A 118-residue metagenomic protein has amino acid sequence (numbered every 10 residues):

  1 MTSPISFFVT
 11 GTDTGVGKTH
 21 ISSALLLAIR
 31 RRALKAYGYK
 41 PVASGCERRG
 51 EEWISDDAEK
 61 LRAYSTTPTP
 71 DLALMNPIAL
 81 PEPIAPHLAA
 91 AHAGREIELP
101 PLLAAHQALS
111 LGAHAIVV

Functional and structural regions predicted by a protein language model:
P4-S6, H20-E96, P100, A105-A108: N-terminal phosphate/diphosphate-binding loop that engages ATP/GTP or pyrophosphate donors across diverse enzyme folds
V9-T10: Hydrophobic anchor at the beta1->P-loop junction of P-loop NTPases
D13: Conserved glycine-rich cofactor-binding loop
V16-G17: Conserved glycine(s) of the Walker
L111-V117: Loop/turn-to-beta-strand initiation segments
